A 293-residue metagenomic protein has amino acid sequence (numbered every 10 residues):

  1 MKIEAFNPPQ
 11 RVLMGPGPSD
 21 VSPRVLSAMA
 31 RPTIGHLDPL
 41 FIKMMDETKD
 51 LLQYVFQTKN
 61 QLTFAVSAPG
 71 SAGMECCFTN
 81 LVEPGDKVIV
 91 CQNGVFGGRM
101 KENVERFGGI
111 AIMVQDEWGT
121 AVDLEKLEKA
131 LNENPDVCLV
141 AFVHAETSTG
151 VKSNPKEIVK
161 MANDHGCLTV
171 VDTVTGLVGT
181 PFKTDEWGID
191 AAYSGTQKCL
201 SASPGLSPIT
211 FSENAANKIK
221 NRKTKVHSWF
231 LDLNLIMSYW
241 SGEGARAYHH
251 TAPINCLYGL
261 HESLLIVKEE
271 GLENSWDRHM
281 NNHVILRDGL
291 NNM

Functional and structural regions predicted by a protein language model:
M1-H36: N-terminal "arm"/small-domain region of PLP-dependent enzymes with the aminotransferase-like
D20-V21, Q197-R287: Active-site C-terminal subdomain of aminotransferase-like
A28-C76, V95, R99-E105: Conserved N-terminal alpha-helix of the aminotransferase class I/II PLP-enzyme fold
F41-M44, N60-L62, E270-R278, M293: Flexible, glycine/charged-enriched surface loops at secondary-structure junctions
V82-G98: Conserved PLP-anchoring active-site segment centered on the Schiff-base-forming lysine
V122-V178, A191, C199: Active-site phosphate-binding strand-loop segment of PLP-dependent enzymes
D185-Q197: Conserved active-site segment immediately N-terminal to the catalytic lysine that forms the internal aldimine
